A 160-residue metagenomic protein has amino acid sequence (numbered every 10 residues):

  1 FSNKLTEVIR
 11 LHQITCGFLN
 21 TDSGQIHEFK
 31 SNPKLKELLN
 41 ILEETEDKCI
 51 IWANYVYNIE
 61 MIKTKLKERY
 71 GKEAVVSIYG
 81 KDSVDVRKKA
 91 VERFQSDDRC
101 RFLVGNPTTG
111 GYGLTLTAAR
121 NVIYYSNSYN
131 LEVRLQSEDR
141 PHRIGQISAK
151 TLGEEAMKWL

Functional and structural regions predicted by a protein language model:
F1-L114: Conserved Helicase C-terminal RecA-like lobe
R101, G105-L160: SF2 helicase/translocase ATPase core recognition
